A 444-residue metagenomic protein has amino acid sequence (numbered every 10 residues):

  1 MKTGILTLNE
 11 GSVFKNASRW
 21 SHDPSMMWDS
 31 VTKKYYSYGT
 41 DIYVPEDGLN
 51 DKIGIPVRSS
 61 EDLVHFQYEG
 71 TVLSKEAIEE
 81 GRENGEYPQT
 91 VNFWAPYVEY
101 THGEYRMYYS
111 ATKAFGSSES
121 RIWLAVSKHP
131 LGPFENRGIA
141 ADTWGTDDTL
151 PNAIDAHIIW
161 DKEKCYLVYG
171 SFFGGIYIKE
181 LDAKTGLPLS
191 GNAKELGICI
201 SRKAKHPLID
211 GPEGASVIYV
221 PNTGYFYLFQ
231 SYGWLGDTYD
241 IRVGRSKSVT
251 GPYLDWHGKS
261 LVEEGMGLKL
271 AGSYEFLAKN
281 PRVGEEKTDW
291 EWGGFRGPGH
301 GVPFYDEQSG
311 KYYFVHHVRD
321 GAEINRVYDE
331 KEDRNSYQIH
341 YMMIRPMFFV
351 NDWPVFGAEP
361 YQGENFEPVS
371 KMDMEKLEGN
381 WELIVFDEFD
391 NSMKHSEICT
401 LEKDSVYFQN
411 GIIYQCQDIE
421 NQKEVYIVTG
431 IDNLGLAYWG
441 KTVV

Functional and structural regions predicted by a protein language model:
M1-V444: Carbohydrate-active catalytic/glycan-binding domains of CAZyme proteins, especially the secreted or lumenal ectodomains
